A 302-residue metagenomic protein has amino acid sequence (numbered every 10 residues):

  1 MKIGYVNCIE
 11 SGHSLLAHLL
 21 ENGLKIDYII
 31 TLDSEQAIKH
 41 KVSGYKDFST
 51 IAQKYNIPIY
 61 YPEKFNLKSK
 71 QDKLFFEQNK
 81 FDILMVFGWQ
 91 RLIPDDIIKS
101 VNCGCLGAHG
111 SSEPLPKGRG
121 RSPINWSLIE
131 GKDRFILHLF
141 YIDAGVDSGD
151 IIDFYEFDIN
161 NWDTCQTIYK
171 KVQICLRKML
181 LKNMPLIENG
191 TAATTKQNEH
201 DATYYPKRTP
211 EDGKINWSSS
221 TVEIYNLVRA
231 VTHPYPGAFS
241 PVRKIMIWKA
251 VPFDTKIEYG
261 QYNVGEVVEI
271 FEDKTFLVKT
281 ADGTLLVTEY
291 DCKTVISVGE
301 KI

Functional and structural regions predicted by a protein language model:
M1-F239, E269-I302: One-carbon transfer enzymes
H109, K244-K249, N263-V264: Contiguous N-terminal and early-domain "leader" segments and peripheral loops that mark the onset or edge of a domain
P241-E258, T284-T294: A short acidic-to-branched-hydrophobic micro-motif
D254-K274: A conserved acidic, glycine/proline-rich C-terminal tail/linker
